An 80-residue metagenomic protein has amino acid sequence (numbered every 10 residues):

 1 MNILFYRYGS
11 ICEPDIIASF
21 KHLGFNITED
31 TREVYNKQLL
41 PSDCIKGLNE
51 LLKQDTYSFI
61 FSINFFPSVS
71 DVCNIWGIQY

Functional and structural regions predicted by a protein language model:
M1-L4: Extreme N-terminal starter segment of soluble prokaryotic enzymes
R7-L23, T28-Y80: Extended catalytic core of nucleotide-activated donor transferases of GT-like folds
